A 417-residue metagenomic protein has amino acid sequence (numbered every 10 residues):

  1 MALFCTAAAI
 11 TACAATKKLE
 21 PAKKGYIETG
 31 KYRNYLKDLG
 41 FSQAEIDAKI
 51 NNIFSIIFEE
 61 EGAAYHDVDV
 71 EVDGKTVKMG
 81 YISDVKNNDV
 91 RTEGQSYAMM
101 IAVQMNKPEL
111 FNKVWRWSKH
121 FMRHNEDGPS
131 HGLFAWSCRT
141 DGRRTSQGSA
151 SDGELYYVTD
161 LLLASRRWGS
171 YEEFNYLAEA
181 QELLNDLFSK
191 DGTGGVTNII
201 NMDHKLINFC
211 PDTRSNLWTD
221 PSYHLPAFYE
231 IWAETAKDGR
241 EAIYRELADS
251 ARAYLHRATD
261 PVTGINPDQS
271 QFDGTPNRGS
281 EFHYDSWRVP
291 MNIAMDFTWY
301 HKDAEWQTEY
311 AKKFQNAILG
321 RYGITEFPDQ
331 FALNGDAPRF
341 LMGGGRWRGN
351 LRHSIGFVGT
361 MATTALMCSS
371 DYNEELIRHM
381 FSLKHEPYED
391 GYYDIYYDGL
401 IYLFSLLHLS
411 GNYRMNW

Functional and structural regions predicted by a protein language model:
M1-I10: Sec-dependent bacterial lipoprotein signal peptides
C13-A15: N-terminal Sec signal peptide cleavage junction
K18-N52, Y65-H66, V85-T92, D127-L133 (+4 more regions): Extended ligand-binding clefts on enzyme/binding-domain cores
Y35-Y97, A102-S146: Internal amphipathic alpha-helical repeat/solenoid segments
M99-N106, Y156-R167, A227-E234, M291-T298 (+2 more regions): Short glycine/serine- and small hydrophobic-enriched flexible loop segments
A102, W115, L161, L177 (+6 more regions): Inward-facing hydrophobic residues that define packing positions of alpha-helical scaffold repeats
R348-R352, T360-D371, I377-W417: A cross-kingdom marker for long, charged
